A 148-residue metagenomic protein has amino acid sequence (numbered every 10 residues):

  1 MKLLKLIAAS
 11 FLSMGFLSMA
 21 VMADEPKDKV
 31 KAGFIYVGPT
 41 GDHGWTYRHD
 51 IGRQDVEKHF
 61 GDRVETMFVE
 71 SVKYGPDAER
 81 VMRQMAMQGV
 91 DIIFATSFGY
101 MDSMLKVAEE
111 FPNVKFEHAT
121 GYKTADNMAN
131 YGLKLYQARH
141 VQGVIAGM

Functional and structural regions predicted by a protein language model:
M1-K5: Positively charged n-region of N-terminal signal peptides that target proteins for export
I7-S18: Bacterial N-terminal signal peptides
M19-A23: Sec/Tat signal peptide C-region and signal peptidase I cleavage site
G33-G52, V56-F60, M67-A78, F98: Extracytoplasmic "Venus flytrap"
G75-V90: Short, well-structured alpha-helical segments in soluble
G89-S97, E117-A119: Periplasmic-binding protein-like
E109-L133: Flexible loop/hinge segments that line or gate small-molecule binding clefts
G132-M148: Hydrophobic alpha-helical segments within soluble ligand-binding/sensing domains
